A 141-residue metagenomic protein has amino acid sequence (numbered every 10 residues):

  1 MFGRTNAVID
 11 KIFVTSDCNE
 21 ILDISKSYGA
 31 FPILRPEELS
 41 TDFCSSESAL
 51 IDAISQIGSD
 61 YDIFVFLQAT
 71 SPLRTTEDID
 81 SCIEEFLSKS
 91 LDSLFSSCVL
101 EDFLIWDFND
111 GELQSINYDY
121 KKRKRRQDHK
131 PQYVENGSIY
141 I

Functional and structural regions predicted by a protein language model:
M1-T15: N-terminal glycine-rich phosphate-binding loop and ensuing alpha1 helix
A7, L67, P131-E135: Short glycine-enriched loop/turn motifs at secondary-structure junctions
I9, S59-Y61, S90-L91: Short, high-confidence coil segments that cap the C-terminus of an alpha-helix and link into the following beta-strand
F13, N19-V65, L73-E84: Short phosphate-binding loop-to-helix
V14, F66, S93-S96: Structural beta-sheet core signal
T15-S16, I141: Short beta-strand scaffold positions
E37, Q68, C98-V99: Histidine-centered beta-alpha loop that forms part of the nucleotide-sugar donor binding/catalytic region in diverse
P72-I141: Conserved core of the sugar-phosphate nucleotidyltransferase
